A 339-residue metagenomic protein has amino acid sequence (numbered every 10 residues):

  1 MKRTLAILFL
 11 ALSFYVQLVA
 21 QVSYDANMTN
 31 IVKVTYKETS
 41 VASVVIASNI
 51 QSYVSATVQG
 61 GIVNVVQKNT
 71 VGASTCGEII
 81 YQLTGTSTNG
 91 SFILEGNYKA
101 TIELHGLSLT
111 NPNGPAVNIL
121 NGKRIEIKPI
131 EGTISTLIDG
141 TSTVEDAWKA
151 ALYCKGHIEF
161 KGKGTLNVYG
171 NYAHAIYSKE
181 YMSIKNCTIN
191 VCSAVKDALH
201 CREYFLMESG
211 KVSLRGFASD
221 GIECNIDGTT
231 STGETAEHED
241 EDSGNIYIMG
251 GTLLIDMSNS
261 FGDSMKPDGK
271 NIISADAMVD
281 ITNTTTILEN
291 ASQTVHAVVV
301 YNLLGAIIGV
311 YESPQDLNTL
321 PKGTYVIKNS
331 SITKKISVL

Functional and structural regions predicted by a protein language model:
M1-Q21: Bacterial Sec-dependent N-terminal signal peptides
T4-L5, V19, I272, S330 (+1 more regions): Small/flexible residues
A6-I7, D227, Q293: Short amphipathic alpha-helical "recognition" segments used for binding
F14, N118, D316-L317: Generic secondary-structure boundary signal with a strong preference for alpha-helix termini
Q21-T284: A composition-driven surface/loop motif
T285-L339: C-terminal outer-membrane/trafficking sorting elements
